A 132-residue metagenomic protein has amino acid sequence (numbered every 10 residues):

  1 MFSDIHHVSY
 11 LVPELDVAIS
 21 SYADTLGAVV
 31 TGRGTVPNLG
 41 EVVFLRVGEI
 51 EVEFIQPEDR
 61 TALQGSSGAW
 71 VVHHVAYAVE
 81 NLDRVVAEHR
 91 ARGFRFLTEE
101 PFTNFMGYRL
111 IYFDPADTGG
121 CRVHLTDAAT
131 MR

Functional and structural regions predicted by a protein language model:
M1-N38: Long, hydrophobic N-terminal alpha-helical segment
D4-P13, V43-R46, Q64-E88, I111-F113: Vicinal oxygen chelate
H6, A28-L39, E58-H73, R92-R109: A cross-kingdom feature marking solvent-exposed beta-strand/loop segments within repeated, beta-rich binding/scaffold
A18, V29, V52, R60-A62 (+1 more regions): Short loop/beta submotifs within extracellular cysteine-rich repeat domains
A18-S21, V85-H89: Hydrophobic side chains in well-ordered alpha-helices
P37-E51: C-terminal "cap" of GNAT-fold acetyltransferases
V43-F44, V86-R132: Vicinal oxygen chelate
G48-I50, E58-D59, E80, A116-T118 (+1 more regions): Short loop segments at secondary-structure junctions
